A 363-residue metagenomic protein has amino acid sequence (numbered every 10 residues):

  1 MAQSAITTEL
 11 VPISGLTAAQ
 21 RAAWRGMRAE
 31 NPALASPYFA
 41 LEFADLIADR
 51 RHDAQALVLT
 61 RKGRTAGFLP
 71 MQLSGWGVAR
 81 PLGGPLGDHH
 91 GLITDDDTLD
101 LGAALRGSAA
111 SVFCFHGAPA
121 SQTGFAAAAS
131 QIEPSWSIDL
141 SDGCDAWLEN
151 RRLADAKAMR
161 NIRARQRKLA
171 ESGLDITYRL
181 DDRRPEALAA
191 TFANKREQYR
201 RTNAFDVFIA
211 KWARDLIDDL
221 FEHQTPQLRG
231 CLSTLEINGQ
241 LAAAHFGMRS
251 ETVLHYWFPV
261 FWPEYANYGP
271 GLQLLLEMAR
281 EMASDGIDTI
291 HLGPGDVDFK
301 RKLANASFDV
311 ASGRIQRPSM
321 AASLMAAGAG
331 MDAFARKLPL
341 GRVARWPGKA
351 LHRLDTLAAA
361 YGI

Functional and structural regions predicted by a protein language model:
A2-T7, Q122-L153, E251, S284-P347 (+2 more regions): Active-site/acyl-donor-binding loops of N-acyltransferases
T8-K62, A66-A79, A118-T123, A127-S135 (+2 more regions): A conserved beta-strand-loop-helix scaffold within acyl/acetyltransferase catalytic domains
K62-G63, D96-D97, D139-G143, N238 (+1 more regions): Short loop segments at secondary-structure junctions
G77, L99-G107, V207-M325: Aromatic (often tryptophan-rich) hydrophobic motifs at membrane interfaces
G84-A109: A gly/proline- and charged-residue-enriched helix-loop-helix capping module
L86, G107-A109, A129-I132, S172 (+1 more regions): A short, structural micro-pattern
H89-T94, W147-N150, R179-D181: Acyl-group handling in specialized metabolite and lipid biosynthesis
R106-T123: ATP-hydrolysis module of ASCE/P-loop NTPase motor domains, specifically the Walker B Asp-Glu catalytic pair
